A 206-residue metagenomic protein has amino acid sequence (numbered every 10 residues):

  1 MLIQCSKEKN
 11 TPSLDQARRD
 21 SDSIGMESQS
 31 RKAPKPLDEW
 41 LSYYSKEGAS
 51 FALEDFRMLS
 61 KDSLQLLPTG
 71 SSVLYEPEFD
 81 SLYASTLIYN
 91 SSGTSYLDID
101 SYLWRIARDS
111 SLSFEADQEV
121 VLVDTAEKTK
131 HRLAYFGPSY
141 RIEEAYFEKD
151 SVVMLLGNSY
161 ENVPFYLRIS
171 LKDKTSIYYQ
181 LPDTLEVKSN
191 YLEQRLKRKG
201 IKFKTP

Functional and structural regions predicted by a protein language model:
L2-C5: C-terminal motif of bacterial Sec signal peptides marking the signal peptidase cleavage site
K9-S21: Short, low-complexity, disordered segments immediately C-terminal to signal peptides in bacterial exported proteins
K35-K130, Y135-G137: Surface-exposed acidic loop/strand-edge motifs in secreted or periplasmic proteins that form small linear binding
L87-Y96, E144-V152, N190-P206: Blade-terminus and WD-like Trp-Asp/Gly-His loop motifs, strongest in beta-propeller folds
L103-I106, S159-V163: Short glycine/acidic-enriched loop and turn motifs that connect beta-strands
D117, V163-F165: A detector of repeated loop/turn-to-beta-strand junctions in beta-rich toroidal repeat architectures
E127-H131, D173-Y179: Beta-strand initiation motifs
F136-R141, P182-V187: Short coil/turn segments at the loop-to-beta-strand junctions that recur within blades of beta-propeller repeat folds
